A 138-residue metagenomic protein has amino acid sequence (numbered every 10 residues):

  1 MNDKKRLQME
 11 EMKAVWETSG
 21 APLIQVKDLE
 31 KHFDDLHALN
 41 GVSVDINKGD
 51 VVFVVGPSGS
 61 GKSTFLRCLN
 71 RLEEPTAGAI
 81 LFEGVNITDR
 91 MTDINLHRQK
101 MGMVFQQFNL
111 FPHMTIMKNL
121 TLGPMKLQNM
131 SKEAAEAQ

Functional and structural regions predicted by a protein language model:
M1-E30: ABC-family P-loop ATPase nucleotide-binding domain
L23, L36-H37, N95: Short coil-to-beta microelement around the adenine-binding A-loop and adjacent beta1/P-loop entry of ABC ATPase
D34, V52, R90-M91, T121-A134: ABC-type ATPase nucleotide-binding domains, specifically the catalytic core motifs of the NBD
V55-P57: The feature captures the beta-strand-to-loop junction immediately N-terminal to the Walker
N70: Helix-to-loop junction immediately C-terminal to a conserved catalytic motif
G78-D89: Conserved ABC transporter NBD signature motif
I87-G102, K132-E133: ABC ATPase NBD coupling module
H113-G123: Short coil-to-helix segment of the ABC ATPase nucleotide-binding domain corresponding to the Q-loop/switch region
